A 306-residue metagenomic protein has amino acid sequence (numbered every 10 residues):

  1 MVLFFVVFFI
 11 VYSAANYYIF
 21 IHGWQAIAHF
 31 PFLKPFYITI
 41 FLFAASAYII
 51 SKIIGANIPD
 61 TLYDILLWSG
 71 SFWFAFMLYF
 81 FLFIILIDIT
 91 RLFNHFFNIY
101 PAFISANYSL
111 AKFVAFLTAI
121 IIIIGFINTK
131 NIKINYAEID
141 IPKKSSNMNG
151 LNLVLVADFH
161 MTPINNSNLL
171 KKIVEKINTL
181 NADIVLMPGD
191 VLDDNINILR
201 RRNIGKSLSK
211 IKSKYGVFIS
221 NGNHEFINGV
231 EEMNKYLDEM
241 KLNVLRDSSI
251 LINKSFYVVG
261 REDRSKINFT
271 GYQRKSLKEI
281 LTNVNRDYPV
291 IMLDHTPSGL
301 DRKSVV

Functional and structural regions predicted by a protein language model:
M1-K130: Non-catalytic terminal accessory segments
S69-F81, I132, F159, V191-L192 (+2 more regions): Long, contiguous hydrophobic alpha-helical segments, chiefly transmembrane helices and signal peptides
K112-A115, A119, N135, G229 (+1 more regions): Internal, well-ordered alpha-helical segments in soluble enzyme and binding-protein domains
I121, A137, F256: A broad, low-specificity signal marking well-ordered, structured residues that form hydrophobic/aromatic
N131-K144: Alpha-helical transmembrane signal-anchor/signal-peptide segments
K143-V306: Soluble catalytic domains of enzymes that build or remodel membrane lipids, polysaccharides, and related
